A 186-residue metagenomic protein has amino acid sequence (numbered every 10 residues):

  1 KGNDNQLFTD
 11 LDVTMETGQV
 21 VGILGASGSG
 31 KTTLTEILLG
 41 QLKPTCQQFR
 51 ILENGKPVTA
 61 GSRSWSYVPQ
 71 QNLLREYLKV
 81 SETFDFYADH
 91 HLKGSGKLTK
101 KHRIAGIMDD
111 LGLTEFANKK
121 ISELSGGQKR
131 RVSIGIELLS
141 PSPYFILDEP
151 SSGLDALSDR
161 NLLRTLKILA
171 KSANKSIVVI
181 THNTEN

Functional and structural regions predicted by a protein language model:
D4-Q19, Q47-F49: Conserved beta-strand
L24-A26: The feature captures the beta-strand-to-loop junction immediately N-terminal to the Walker
L39: Helix-to-loop junction immediately C-terminal to a conserved catalytic motif
Q71, E76-K93, R103: Q-loop/switch helix immediately C-terminal to the Walker
T99-F116: Conserved ABC ATPase "signature" region
K120-L124: Conserved ABC ATPase signature
E137-L138: ABC ATPase C-loop
F145-E149: Catalytic Walker B motif of ABC-type/P-loop ATPase nucleotide-binding domains
